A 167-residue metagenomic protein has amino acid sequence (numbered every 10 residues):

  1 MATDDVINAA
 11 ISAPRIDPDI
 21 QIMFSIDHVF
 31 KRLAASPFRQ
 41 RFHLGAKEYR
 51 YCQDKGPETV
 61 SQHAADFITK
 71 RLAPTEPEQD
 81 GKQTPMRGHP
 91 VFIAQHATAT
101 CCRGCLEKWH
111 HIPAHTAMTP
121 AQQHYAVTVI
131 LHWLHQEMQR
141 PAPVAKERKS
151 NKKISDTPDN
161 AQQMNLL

Functional and structural regions predicted by a protein language model:
A2-A13, D17-D19: Acidic, Ala/Val/Gly-enriched low-complexity intrinsically disordered segments
I20-I68: Core of compact, soluble alpha-helical bundle domains
Q79-T98: Immediate flanking context of iron-sulfur cluster ligation sites
G104-I130: Iron-sulfur (Fe-S) cluster-binding segments and ferredoxin-like electron-carrier domains, especially [2Fe-2S]
A121-K149: Long, highly charged low-complexity segments enriched in Glu/Asp and Lys/Arg with interspersed Ser/Thr
M138-L167: Short flanking/linker segments adjacent to small metal-binding domains or redox-active Cys/His motifs
